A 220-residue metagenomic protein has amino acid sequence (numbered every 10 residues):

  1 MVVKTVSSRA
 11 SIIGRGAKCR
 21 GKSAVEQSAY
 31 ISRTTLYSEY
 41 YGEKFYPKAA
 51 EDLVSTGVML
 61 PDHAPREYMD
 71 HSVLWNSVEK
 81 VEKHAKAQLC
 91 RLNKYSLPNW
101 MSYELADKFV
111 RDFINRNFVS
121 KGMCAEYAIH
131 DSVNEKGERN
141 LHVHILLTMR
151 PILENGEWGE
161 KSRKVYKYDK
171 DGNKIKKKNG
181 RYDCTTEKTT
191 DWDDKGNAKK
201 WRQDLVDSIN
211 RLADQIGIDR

Functional and structural regions predicted by a protein language model:
M1-R220: N-terminal nicking endonuclease/strand-transfer module with a His-rich metal-binding environment and a catalytic Tyr
